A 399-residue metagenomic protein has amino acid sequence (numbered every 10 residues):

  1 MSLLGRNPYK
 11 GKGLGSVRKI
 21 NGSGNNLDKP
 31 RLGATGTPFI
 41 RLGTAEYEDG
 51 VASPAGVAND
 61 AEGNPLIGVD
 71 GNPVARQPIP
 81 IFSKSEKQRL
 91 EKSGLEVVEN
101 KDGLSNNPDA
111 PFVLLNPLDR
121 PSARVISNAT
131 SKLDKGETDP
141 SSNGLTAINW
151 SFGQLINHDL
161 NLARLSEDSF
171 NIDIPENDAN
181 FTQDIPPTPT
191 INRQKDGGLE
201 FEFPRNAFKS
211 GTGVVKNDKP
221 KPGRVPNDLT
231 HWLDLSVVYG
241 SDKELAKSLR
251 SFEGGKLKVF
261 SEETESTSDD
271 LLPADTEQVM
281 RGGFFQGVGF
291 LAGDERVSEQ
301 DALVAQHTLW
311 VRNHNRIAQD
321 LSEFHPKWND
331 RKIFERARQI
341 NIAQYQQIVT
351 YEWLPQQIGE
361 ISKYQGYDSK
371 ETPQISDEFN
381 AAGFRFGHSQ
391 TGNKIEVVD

Functional and structural regions predicted by a protein language model:
M1-R316, D320, Q339, A343-D399: N-terminal accessory/cap region of cofactor-dependent oxidoreductases and related radical enzymes
I317-I333: Inter-helical turn/loop segments and adjacent helix faces that build the functional surface of alpha-helical bundle
I333-Q339: Alpha-helical scaffold segments that form or flank carboxylate-/histidine-based iron centers
